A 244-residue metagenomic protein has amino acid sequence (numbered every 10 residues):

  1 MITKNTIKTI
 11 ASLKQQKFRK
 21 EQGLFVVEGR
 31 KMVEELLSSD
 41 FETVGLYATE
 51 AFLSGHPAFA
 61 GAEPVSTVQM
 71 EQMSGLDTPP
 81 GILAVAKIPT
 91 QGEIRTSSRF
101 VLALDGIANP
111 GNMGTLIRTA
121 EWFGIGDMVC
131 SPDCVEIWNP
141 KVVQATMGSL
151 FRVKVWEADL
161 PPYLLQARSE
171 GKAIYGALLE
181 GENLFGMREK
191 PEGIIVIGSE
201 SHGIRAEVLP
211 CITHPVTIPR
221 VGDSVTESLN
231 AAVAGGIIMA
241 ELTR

Functional and structural regions predicted by a protein language model:
M1-A51, C134-V135: Boundary-proximal intrinsically disordered activation/regulatory segments immediately upstream of a helical core
G23, L104-A108, L184, P219-L229: Short pre-catalytic strand/loop immediately N-terminal to key active-site residues, enriched for Gly-Thr
G29, A108-L116, E227-V233: Amphipathic alpha-helical repeat scaffolds
S38, I94-E180: RNA substrate-binding interface of SAM-dependent RNA methyltransferases
P57-V68, R99, P191-I194, T213-H214: Active-site regions of enzymes building and remodeling cell-envelope glycoconjugates
A62-K87: Glycine/small-residue-rich loop that forms an oxyanion/phosphate-binding "nest" at active or ligand-binding sites
W122, I137, V142-G148, L209-R244: Structured adenosyl-cofactor binding patch, chiefly the S-adenosyl-L-methionine
G176-V225: Active-site/ligand-binding-proximal alpha/beta "capping" segment
